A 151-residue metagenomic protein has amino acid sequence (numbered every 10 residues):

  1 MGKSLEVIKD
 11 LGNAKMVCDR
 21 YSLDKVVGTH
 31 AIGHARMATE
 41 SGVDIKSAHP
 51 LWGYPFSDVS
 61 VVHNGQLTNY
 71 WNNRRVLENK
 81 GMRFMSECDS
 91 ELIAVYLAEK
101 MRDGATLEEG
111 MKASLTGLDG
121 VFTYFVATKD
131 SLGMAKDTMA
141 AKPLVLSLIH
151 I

Functional and structural regions predicted by a protein language model:
M1-L148: Conserved short alpha-helical segments that host acidic/polar catalytic motifs at enzyme active sites
